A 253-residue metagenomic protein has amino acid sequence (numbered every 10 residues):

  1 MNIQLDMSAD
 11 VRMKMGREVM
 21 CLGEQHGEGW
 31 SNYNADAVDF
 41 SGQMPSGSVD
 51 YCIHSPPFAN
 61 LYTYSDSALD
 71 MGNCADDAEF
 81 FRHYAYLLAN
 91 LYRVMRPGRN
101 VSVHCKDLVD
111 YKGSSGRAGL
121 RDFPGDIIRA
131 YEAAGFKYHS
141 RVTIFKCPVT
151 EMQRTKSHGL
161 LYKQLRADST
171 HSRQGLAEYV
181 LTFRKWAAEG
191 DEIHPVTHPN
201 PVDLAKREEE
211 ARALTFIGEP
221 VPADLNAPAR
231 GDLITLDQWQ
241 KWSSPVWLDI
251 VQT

Functional and structural regions predicted by a protein language model:
M1-T253: Core catalytic lobe of class I
